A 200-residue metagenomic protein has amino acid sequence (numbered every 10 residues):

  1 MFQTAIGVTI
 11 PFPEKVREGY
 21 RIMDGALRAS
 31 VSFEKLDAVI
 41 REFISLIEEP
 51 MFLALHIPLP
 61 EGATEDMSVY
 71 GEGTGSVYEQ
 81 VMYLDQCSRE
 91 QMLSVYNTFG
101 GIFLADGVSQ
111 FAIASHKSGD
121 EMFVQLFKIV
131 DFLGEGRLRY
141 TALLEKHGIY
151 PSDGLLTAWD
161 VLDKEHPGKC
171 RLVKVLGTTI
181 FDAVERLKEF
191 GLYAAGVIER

Functional and structural regions predicted by a protein language model:
M1-I129, L133-R200: Structured alpha/beta or helical-core interaction and ligand-binding surfaces enriched in interleaved
